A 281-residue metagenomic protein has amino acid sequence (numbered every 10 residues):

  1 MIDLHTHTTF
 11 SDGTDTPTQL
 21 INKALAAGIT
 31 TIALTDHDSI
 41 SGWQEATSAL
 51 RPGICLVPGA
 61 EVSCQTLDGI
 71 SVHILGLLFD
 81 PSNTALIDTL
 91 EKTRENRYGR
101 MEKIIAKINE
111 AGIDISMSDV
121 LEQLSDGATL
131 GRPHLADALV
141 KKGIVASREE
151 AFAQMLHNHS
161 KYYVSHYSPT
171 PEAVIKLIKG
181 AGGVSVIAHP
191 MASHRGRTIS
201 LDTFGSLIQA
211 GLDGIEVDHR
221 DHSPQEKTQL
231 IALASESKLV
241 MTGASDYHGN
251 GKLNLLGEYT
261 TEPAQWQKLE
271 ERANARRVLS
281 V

Functional and structural regions predicted by a protein language model:
M1-S71, L156-H157, P169-K252, T261 (+1 more regions): An N-terminally biased module of ancient metal coordination in phosphate/nucleic-acid-related enzymes
A49-G205, T260-V281: Extended substrate/RNA-proximal surfaces in nucleic-acid metabolism proteins
A85, K252-L253: A short acidic, helix-capping loop that chelates divalent metal ions and anchors anionic groups
L256: Short clusters of hydrophobic/aromatic residues that line enzyme substrate/ligand-binding pockets
